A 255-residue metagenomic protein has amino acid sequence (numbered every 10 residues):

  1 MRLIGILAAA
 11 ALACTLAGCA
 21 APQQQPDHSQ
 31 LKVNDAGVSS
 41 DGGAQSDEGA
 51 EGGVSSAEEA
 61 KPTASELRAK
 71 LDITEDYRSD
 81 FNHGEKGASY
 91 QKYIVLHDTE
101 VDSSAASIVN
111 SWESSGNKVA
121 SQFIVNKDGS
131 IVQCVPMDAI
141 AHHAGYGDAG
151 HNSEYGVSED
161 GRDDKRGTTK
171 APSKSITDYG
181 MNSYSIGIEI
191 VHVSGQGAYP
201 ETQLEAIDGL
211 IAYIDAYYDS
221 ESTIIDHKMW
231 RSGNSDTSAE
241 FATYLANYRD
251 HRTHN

Functional and structural regions predicted by a protein language model:
R2, A20-G37, G43, G49 (+4 more regions): Basic/polar, cationic surfaces and motifs that engage anionic cell-wall and phosphate/carboxylate ligands
R2-A11: Sec-dependent N-terminal signal peptides
A10, D47-E48: Intrinsically disordered, low-complexity segments enriched in serine/threonine/proline/glycine and often basic
T15-G18: C-terminal motif of bacterial Sec signal peptides marking the signal peptidase cleavage site
Q25-P26, D47, T99, I124 (+2 more regions): Compositionally biased, intrinsically disordered low-complexity segments enriched in polar/proline residues
L67-K86, Y93-Y218: Active-site-adjacent loop/helix surface patches within enzyme catalytic domains that shape the substrate-binding cleft
